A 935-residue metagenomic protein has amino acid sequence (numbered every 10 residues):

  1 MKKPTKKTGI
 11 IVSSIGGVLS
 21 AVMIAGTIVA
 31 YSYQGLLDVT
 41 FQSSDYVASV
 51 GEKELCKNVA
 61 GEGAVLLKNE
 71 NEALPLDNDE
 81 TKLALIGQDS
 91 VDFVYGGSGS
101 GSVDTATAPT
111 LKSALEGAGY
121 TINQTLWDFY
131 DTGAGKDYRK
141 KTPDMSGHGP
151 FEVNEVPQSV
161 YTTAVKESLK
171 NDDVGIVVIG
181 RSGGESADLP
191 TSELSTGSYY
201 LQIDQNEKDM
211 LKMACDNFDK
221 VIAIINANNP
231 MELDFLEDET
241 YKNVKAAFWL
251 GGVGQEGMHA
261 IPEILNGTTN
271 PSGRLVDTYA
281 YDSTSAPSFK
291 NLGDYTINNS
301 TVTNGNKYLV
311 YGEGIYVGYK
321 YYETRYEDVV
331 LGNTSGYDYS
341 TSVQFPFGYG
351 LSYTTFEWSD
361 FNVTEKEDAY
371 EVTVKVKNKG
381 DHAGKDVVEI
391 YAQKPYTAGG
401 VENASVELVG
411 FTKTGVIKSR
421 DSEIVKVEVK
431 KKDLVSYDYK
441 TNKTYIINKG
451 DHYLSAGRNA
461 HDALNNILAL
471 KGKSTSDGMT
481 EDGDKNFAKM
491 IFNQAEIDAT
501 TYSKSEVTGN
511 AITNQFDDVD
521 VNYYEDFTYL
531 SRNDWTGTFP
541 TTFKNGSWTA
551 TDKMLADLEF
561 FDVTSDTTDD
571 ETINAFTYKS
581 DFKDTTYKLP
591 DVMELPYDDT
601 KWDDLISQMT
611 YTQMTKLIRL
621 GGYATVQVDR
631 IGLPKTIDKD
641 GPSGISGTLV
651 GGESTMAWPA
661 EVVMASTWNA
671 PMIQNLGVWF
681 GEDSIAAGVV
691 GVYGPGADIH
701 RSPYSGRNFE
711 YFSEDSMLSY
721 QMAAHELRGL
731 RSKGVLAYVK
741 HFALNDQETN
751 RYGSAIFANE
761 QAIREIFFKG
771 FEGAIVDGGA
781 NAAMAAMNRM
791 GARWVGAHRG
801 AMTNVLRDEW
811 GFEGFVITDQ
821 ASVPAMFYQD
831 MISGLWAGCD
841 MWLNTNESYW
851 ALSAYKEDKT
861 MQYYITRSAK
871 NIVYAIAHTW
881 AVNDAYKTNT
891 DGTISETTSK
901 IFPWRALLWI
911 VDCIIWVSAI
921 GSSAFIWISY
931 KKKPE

Functional and structural regions predicted by a protein language model:
M1-D438, I446-A456, A460, T508-E935: Glycoside hydrolase catalytic-domain context in secreted enzymes
K431-S503: Terminal connector regions
